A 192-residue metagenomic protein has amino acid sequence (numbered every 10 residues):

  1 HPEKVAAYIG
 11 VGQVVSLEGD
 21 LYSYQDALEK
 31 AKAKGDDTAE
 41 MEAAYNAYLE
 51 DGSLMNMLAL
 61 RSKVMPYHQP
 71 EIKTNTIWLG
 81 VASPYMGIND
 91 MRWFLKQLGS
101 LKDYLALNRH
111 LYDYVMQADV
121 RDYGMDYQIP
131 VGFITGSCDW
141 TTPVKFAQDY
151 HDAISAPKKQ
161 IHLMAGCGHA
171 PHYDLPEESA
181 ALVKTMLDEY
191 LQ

Functional and structural regions predicted by a protein language model:
E3-E50: A catalytic-pocket lid/entrance helix-loop region that shapes and gates access to the active site across common
I9, G132-I134, H162: Hydrophobic/aromatic beta-strand patches that form the interior of the parallel beta-sheet core in alpha/beta enzyme
E29, G35-D122, I129: Alpha/beta-hydrolase
Y127, F133-T135, D139: Short beta-strand/loop motif that positions the catalytic acidic residue of the alpha/beta-hydrolase fold
W140-F146: Conserved alpha/beta-hydrolase "acid-adjacent" motif
D152-A170: Catalytic histidine neighborhood in serine/cysteine hydrolases with alpha/beta-hydrolase-type architecture
C167-A180: Catalytic histidine-centered segment of alpha/beta-hydrolase-like enzymes
L182-Y190: C-terminal alpha-helix
